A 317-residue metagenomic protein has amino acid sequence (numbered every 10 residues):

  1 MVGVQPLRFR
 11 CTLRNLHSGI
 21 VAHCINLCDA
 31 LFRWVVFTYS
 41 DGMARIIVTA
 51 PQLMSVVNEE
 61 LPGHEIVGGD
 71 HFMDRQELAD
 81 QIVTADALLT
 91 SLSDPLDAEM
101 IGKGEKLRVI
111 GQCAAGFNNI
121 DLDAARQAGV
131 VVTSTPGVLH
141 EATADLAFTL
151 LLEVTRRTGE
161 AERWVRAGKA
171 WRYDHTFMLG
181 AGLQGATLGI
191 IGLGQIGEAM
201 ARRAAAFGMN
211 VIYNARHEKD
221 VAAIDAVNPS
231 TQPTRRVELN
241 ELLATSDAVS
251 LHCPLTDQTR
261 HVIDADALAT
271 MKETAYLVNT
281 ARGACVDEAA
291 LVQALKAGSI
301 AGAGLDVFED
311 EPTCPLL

Functional and structural regions predicted by a protein language model:
N15, I25-A85, I212: N-terminal glycine-/charge-rich "phosphate-binding" loop or analogous flexible N-terminal tail
D70, C113-A114, V130-E141, A281: Short beta->alpha connector loops at strand-helix junctions that form conserved, small/polar/Pro-enriched
A85, G104, S246: An anion/phosphate-binding loop that grips the pyrophosphate of nucleotide cofactors and donors
S93, A115, D247, C253-L255 (+2 more regions): Short glycine-/small-residue-rich Rossmann-like dinucleotide-binding loops
P95-L107, Q258-L277: Rossmann-fold NAD(P) dinucleotide-binding segment
A128, P136-T187, A199-R202, Y213 (+1 more regions): Phosphate-binding beta-alpha-beta segment of Rossmann-like dinucleotide-binding domains, i.e., the NAD(P)
V132-T133, N210, R260, A265 (+1 more regions): Rossmann-like dinucleotide-binding domain for NAD(H)/NADP(H)
T176-E273, Q293: Rossmann-like dinucleotide/phosphate-binding beta-alpha-beta segment
